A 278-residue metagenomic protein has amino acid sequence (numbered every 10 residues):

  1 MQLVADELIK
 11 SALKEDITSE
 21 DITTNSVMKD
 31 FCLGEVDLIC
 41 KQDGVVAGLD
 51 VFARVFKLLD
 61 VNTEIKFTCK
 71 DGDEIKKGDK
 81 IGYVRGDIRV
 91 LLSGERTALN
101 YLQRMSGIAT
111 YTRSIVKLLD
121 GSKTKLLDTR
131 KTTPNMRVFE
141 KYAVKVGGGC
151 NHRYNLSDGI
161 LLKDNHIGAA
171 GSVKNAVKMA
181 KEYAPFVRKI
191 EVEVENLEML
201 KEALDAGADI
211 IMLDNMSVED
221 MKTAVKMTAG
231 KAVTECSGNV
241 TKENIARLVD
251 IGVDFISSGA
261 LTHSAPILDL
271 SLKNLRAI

Functional and structural regions predicted by a protein language model:
M1-V4, R276-I278: Short, Lys/Arg-enriched, disordered terminal segments
Q2-A206, I210, V225-M227, A232-C236 (+2 more regions): Acidic/glycine-rich phosphate/pyrophosphate-binding loops and surrounding catalytic core that coordinate Mg2+
N215, G238, G259-A260: Short secondary-structure boundary segments
A260-I278: Short, charged, intrinsically disordered terminal tails
